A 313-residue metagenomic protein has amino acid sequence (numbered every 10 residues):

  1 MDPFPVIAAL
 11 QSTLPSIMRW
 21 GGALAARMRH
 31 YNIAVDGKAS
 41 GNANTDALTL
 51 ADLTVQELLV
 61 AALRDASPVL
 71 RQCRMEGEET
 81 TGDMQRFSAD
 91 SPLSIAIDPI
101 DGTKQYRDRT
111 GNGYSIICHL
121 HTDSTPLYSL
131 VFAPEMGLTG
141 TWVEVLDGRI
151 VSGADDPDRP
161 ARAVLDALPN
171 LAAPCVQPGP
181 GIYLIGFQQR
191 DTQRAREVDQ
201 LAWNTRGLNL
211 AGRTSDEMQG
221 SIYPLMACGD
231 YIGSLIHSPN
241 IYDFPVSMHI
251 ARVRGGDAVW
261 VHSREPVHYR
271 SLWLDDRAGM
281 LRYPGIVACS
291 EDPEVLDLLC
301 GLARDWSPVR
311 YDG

Functional and structural regions predicted by a protein language model:
M1-I100, P308-G313: N-terminal subdomain of lithium-sensitive/metallo-dependent phosphomonoesterases centered on the IMPase/IPPase/PAP
M1-S16, D199-G313: Oxyanion/phosphate-interacting regions
L53, E79, P99-G102, P134 (+2 more regions): Generic detector of well-ordered alpha-helical packing
E78, F132, H237: Conserved residues at the C-terminal ends of beta-strands
R86, V151-G179, S263-M280: Charged, glycine/proline-rich intrinsically disordered loops and linkers
F87-A154, P160-R162: DPxDG-like acidic metal-binding loop motif
D123-S124, P134-M136, F187-D191, A288-P293: Short, flexible beta-strand-to-coil junctions
P169-E217: Short loop->beta-strand "edge-of-pocket" segments that line small-molecule binding or catalytic clefts across diverse
